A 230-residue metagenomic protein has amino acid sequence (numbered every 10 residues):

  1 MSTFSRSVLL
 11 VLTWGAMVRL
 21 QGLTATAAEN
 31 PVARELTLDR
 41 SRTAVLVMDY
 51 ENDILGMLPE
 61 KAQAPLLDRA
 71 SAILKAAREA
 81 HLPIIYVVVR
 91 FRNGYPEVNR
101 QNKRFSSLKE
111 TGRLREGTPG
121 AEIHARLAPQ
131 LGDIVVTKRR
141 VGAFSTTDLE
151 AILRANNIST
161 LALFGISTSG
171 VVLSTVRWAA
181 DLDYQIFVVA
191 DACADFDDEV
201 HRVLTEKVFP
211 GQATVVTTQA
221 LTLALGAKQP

Functional and structural regions predicted by a protein language model:
M1-L10: Bacterial N-terminal signal peptides that target proteins for export
A16-T24: C-terminal segment of classical bacterial N-terminal signal peptides
L23-A44, A72-A80, R104-P230: Active-site-adjacent betaalpha module
L36-L58: Mature N-terminal segment immediately following signal peptide/propeptide cleavage in secreted/periplasmic
I54-L58, P96, S145-T146, V171-V172: Extracytoplasmic/secreted cell-surface and envelope-processing proteins
L58-A77: …and closely analogous acidic/polar surface helices at protein-protein or active-site interfaces in A-domain-like
A76-P96: Von Willebrand factor
Y95-R104: Short, flexible, mixed-charge acidic loops at enzyme active sites
